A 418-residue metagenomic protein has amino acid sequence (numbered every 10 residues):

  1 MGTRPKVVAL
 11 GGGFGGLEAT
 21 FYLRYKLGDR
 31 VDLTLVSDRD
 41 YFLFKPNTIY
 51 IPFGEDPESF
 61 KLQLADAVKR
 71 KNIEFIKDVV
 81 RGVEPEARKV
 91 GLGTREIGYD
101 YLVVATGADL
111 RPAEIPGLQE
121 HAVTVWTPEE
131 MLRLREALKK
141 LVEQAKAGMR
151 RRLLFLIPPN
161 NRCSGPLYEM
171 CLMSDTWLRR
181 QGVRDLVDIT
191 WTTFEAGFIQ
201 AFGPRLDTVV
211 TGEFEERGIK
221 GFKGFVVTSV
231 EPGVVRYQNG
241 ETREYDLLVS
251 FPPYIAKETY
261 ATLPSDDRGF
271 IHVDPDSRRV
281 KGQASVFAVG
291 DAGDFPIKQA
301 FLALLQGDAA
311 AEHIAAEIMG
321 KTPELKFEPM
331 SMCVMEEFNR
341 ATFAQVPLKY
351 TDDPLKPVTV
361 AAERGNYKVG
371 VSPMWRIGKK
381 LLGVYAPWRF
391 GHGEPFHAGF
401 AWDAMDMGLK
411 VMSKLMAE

Functional and structural regions predicted by a protein language model:
M1-K6, I73-E169, T176-G182, V249: FAD-binding core/adjacent interface of flavoenzyme oxidoreductases
G2-E74, P159-A201, M416: Beta1-alpha1 glycine-rich phosphate/pyrophosphate-binding loop at the start of Rossmann-like nucleotide-binding domains
D32-T34, E74-G82, E86, V90 (+3 more regions): A Rossmann-like FAD-binding core segment of flavoenzymes
Q119-M149, T242-Q306: FAD-site-proximal beta/loop scaffold in flavoenzymes
Q144-L153, V183-I189, G320-P329: A short alpha-helix-loop-beta-strand transition element characteristic of N-terminal alpha/beta dinucleotide-binding
V289-E337: A conserved FAD-binding loop/helix module that cradles the flavin
A344-E418: C-terminal auxiliary extensions adjacent to catalytic cores
